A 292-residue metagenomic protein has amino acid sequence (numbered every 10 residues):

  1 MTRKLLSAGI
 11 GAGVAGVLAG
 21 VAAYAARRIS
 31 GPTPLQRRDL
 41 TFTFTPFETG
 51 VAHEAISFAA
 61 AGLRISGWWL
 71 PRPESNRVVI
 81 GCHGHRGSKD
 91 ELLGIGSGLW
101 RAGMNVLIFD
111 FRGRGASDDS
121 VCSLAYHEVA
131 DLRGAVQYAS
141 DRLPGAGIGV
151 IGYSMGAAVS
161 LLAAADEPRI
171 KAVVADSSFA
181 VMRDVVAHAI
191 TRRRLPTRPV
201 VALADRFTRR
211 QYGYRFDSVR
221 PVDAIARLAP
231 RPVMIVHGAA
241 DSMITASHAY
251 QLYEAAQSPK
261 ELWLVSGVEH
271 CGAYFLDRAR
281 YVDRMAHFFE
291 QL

Functional and structural regions predicted by a protein language model:
S7-A59: An N-terminal hydrophobic leader/cap segment in hydrolases
H85-G98, F111: The serine-hydrolase catalytic nucleophile loop
E91, C122-L143: Alpha/beta-hydrolase active-site loop
L99-D118: Conserved alpha/beta-hydrolase
L162-D217, D223-A226: Hydrolase active-site cap/lid region
L228-A229, I235-H237, D241: Short beta-strand/loop motif that positions the catalytic acidic residue of the alpha/beta-hydrolase fold
S242-H248: Conserved alpha/beta-hydrolase "acid-adjacent" motif
V268-V282: Catalytic histidine-centered segment of alpha/beta-hydrolase-like enzymes
